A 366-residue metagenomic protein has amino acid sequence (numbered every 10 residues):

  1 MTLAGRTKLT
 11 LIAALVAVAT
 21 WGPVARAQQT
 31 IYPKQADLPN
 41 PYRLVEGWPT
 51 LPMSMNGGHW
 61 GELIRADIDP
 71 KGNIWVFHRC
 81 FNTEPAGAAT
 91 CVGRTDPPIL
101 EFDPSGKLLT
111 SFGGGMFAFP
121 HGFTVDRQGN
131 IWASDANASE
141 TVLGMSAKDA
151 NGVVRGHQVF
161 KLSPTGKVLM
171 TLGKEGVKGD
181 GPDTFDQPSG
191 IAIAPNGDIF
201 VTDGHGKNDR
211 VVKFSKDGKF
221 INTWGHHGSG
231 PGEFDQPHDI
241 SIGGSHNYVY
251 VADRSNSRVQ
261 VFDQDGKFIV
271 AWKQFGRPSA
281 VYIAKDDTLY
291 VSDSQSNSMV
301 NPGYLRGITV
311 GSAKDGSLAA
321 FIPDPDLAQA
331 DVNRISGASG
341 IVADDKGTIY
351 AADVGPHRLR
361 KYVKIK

Functional and structural regions predicted by a protein language model:
M1-I12, T20-W21: Bacterial N-terminal signal peptides that target proteins for export
P23, A27-K366: Eukaryotic scaffold repeat domains enriched in small/polar residues
